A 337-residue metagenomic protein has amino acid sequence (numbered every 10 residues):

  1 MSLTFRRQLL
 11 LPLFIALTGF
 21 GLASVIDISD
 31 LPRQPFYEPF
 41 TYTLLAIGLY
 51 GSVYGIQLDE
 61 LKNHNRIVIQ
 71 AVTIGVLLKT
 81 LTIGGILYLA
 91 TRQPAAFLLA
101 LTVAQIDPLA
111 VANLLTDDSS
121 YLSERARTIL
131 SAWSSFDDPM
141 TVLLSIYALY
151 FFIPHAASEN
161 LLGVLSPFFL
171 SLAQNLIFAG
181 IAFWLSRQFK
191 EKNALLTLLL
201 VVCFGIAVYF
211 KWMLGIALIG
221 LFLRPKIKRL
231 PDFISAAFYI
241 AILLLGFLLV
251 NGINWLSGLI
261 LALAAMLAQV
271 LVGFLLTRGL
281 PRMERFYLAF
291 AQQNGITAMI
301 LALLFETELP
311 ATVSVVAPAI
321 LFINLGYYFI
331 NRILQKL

Functional and structural regions predicted by a protein language model:
M1-F5, L49-N63, A110-L122, G180-K190 (+3 more regions): C-terminal ends of transmembrane helices
R7, G19-I67, L196, F204-L261 (+3 more regions): Membrane-interface junctions of multi-pass transporters
L9-L17, V68-T73, A96-L99, L165-F169 (+8 more regions): Hydrophobic alpha-helical transmembrane segments
L13, S135-V142, I146-L245, M266-L267 (+1 more regions): Core mid-bundle transmembrane helix pairs that form the ion/substrate translocation pathway in diverse multi-pass
L13-A23, L44, Q70-G84, A132-I146 (+3 more regions): Small-residue-rich segments of transmembrane alpha-helices in multi-pass membrane proteins, especially helix faces
L44-S52, L77-T82, I86, T91-P94 (+7 more regions): Membrane-embedded alpha-helical core segments of multi-pass
R66-D118, N251-L337: Transmembrane alpha-helices that form the ion-translocation and gating core of multi-pass ion transport proteins
Y121-F136, M140-S145, E159-G163, E284-A289 (+1 more regions): Membrane-interface alpha-helices at helix entry/exit sites of multi-pass transporters
